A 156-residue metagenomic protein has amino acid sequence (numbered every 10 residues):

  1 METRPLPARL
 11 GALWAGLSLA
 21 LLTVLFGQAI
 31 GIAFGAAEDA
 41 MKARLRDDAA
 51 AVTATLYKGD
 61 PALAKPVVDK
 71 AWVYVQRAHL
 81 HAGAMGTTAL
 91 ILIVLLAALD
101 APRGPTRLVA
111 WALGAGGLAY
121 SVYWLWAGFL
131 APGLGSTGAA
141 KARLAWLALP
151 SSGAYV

Functional and structural regions predicted by a protein language model:
L6-G16, V68-A71, P102-V109, K141-L147: Membrane-interface helix-boundary signature
G11-D48: N-terminal signal-anchor transmembrane alpha helix
L22-I32, A110-V122: Hydrophobic alpha-helical membrane-insertion segments
Q28-D39, A97, S121-G135: Transmembrane helix-loop junctions and nearby membrane-interface residues
D48-K70: Extracytosolic (periplasmic/ER-lumenal) interhelical loops and adjacent juxtamembrane/interface segments of multi-pass
A64-T88: Individual transmembrane alpha-helix segments
L90-L113: Cytoplasmic juxtamembrane regions at transmembrane-helix boundaries
A115-V156: Alpha-helical transmembrane segments of multi-pass integral membrane proteins, characterized by long hydrophobic
